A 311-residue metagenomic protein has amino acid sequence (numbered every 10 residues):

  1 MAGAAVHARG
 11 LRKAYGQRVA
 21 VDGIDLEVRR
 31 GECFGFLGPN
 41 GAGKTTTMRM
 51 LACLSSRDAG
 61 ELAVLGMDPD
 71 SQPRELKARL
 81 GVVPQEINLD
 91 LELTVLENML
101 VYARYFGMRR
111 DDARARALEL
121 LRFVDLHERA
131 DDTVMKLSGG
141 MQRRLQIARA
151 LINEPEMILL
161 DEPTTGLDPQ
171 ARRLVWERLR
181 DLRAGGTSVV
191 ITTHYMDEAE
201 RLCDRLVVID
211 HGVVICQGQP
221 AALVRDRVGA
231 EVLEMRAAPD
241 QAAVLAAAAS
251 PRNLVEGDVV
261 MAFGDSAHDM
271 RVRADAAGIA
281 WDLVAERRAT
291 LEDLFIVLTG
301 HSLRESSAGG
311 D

Functional and structural regions predicted by a protein language model:
L100, R104, D111-R129: Conserved ABC ATPase "signature" region
T133-L137: Conserved ABC ATPase signature
E154: Conserved catalytic motifs of ABC-family nucleotide-binding domains
I158-D161: Catalytic Walker B motif of ABC-type/P-loop ATPase nucleotide-binding domains
W176-D265: ABC transporter nucleotide-binding domain
